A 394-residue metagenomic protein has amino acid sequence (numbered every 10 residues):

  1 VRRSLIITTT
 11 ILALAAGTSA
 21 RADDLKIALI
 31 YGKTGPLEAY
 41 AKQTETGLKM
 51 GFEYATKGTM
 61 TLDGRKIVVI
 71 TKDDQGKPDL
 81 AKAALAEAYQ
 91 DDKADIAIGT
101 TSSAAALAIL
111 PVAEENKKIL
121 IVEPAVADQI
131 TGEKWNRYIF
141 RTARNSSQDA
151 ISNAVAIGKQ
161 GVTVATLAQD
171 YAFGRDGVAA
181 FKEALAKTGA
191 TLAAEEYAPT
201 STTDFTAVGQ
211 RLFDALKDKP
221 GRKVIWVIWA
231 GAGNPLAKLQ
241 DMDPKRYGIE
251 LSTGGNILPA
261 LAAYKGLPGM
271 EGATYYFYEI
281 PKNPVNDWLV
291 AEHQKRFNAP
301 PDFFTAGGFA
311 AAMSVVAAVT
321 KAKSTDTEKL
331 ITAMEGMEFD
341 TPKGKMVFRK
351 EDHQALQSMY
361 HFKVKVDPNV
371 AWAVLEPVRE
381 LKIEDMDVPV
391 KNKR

Functional and structural regions predicted by a protein language model:
I7-A16: Bacterial N-terminal signal peptides
G17-A22: Sec/Tat signal peptide C-region and signal peptidase I cleavage site
A28-G51, K72-P78, T101-S102, D170-R175 (+2 more regions): Extracytoplasmic "Venus flytrap"
A39-T46, Y54, G58-G132, T142 (+2 more regions): Beta-alpha junction/loop-to-helix N-cap segments that form part of ligand/metal-binding clefts
A83, D128-Q129, N136-D241, E279-W288: Extracellular/periplasmic Venus flytrap/periplasmic-binding protein
A88-T101, I121-E123, A165-A168, K219-G231 (+2 more regions): Periplasmic-binding protein-like
L236-F309, T320-T325, V374-R394: Extracellular/periplasmic periplasmic-binding protein-like sensory domains
P268, E338-R394: Solvent-exposed, acidic/polar segments of extracytosolic/periplasmic ligand-binding ectodomains
